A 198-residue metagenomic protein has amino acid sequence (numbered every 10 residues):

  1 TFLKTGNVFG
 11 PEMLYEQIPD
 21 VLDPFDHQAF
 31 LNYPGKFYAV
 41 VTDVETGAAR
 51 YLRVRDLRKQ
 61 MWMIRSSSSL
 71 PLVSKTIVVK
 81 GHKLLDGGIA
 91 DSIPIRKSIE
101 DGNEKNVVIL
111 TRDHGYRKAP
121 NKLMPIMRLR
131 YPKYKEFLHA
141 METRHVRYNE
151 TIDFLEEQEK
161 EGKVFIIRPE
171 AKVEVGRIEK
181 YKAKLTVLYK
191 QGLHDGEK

Functional and structural regions predicted by a protein language model:
T1-K198: Patatin-like phospholipase
